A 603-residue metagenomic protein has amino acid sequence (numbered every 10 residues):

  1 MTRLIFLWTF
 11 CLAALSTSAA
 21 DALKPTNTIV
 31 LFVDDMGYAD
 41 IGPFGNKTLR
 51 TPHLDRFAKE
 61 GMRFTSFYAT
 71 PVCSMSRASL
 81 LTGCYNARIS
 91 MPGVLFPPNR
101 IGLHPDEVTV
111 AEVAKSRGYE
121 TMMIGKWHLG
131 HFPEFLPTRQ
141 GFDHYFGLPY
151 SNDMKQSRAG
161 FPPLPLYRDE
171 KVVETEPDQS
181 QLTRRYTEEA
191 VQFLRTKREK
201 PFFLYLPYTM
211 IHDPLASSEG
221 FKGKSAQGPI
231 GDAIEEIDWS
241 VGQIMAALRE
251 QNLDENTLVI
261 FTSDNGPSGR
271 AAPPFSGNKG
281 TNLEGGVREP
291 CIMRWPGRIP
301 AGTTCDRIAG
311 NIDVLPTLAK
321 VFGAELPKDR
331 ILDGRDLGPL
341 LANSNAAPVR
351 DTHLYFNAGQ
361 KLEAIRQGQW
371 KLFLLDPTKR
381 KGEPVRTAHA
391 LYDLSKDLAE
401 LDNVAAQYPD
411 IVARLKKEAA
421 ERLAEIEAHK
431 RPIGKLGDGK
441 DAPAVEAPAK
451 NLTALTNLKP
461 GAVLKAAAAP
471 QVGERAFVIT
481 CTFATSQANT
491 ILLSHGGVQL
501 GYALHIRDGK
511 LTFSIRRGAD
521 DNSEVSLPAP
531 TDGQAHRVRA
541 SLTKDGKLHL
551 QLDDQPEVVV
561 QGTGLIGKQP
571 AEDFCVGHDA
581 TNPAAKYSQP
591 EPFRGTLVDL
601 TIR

Functional and structural regions predicted by a protein language model:
T2, A19-A390, L398-K417, A424 (+4 more regions): Formylglycine-dependent sulfatase
I5-S16: Bacterial N-terminal signal peptides
A20-K24, K59, H429-T453: N-terminal pre-domain segments of enzymes
L164-R168, L391-Y392, F513, L548-L550: Short polybasic amphipathic segments
S395: Flexible catalytic loop/linker elements that gate and position reactive groups at enzyme active sites
G439-R603: Extracellular glycan-associated modules
